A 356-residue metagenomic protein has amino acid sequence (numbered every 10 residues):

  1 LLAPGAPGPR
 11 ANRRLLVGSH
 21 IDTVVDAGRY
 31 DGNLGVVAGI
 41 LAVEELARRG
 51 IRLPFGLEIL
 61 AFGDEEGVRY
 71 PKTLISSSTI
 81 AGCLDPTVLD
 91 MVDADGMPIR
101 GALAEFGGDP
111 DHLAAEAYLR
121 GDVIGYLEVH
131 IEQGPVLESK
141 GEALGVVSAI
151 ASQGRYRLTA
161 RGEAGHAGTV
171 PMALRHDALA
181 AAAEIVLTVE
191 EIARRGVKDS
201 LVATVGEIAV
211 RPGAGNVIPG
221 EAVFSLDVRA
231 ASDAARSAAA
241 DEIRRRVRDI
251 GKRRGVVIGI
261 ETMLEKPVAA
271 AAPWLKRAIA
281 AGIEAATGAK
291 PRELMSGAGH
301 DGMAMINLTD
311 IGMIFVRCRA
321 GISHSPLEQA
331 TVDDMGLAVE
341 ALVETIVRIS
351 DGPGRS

Functional and structural regions predicted by a protein language model:
L1-G28: Acidic/His- and Gly-rich active-site-bordering loop/insert found across diverse amide/peptide-bond hydrolases
V17-H20, D26-E66, G154-A160, T169-I192 (+3 more regions): Alpha-helical metal-binding/catalytic segments enriched in His/Glu/Asp
G18-S19, G220, K290-A341, I349: Zn-dependent metallopeptidase/amidohydrolase metal-coordination segment
I21-T23, L57-V68, Q133, A164 (+3 more regions): Acidic, glycine-rich active-site loops and adjacent beta-strand->loop/helix elements that engage anionic groups
R52-G56, L113-A117, T169, E191-V205 (+3 more regions): Flexible, glycine/charged-enriched surface loops at secondary-structure junctions
D64-E65, R69-A234: Midchain, well-structured core segments that form catalytic/ion-binding scaffolds
S148-I150, H166, V170-R195, A235 (+2 more regions): His/Asp/Glu-rich mid-to-C-terminal helical/loop segments that flank catalytic regions of hydrolases
T204-G213, S225-S232, V257-K276, G297 (+1 more regions): A short beta-alpha structural unit
